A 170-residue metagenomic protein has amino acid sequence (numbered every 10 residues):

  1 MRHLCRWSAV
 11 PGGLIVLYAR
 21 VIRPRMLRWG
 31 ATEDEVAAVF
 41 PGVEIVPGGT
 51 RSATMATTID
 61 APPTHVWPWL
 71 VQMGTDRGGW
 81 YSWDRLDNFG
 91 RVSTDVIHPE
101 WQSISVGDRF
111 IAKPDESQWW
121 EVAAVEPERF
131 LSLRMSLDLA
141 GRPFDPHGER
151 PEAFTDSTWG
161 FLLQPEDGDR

Functional and structural regions predicted by a protein language model:
M1-L4: N-terminal Lys/Arg-rich, disordered targeting/topogenic segments
R6, G12-A112: Hydrophobic ligand-binding cavity/cleft-lining segments
V21, A38, M135-G141, W159: Membrane-helix boundary/juxtamembrane interface motif
W29, E33-V36, R142-R170: Beta-strand/loop substructures that line and gate deep hydrophobic ligand-binding cavities in soluble
T50-S52, D115, F154-D156: Short solvent-exposed loop/turn micro-motifs enriched in small/polar/acidic residues
M55-T57, W120-V122, S157-P165: Hydrophobic/aromatic beta-strand elements that line small-molecule binding cavities or substrate pockets in beta-rich
P62, P127, E166-D169: Short strand-connecting beta-turns/loops that link adjacent beta-strands
I111-E152: Acidic, glycine-rich loop-and-strand cores that form catalytic or ligand-binding grooves in diverse globular domains
